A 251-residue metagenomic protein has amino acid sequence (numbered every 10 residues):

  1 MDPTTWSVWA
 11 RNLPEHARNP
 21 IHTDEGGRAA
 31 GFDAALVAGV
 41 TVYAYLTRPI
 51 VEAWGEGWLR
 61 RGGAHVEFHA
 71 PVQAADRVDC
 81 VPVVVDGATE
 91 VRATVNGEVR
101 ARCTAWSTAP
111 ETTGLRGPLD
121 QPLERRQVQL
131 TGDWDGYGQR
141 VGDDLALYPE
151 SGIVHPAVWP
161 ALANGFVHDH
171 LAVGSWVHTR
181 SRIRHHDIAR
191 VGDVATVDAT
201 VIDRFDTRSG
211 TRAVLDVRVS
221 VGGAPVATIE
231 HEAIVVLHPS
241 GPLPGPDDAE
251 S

Functional and structural regions predicted by a protein language model:
M1-R61, P110-R180, P239-S251: Hot-dog-fold acyl-thioester-processing enzymes
M1-V8, F68-L130, I188-S251: HotDog/MaoC-like acyl-thioester-processing domains
V37-A93: N-terminal hydrophobic targeting segments
G63-F68, R180-H186: Short structured motifs
A172-V173, T179-H185, V191-D198: Hydrophobic secondary-structure block in the mid-to-C-terminal portion of proteins
